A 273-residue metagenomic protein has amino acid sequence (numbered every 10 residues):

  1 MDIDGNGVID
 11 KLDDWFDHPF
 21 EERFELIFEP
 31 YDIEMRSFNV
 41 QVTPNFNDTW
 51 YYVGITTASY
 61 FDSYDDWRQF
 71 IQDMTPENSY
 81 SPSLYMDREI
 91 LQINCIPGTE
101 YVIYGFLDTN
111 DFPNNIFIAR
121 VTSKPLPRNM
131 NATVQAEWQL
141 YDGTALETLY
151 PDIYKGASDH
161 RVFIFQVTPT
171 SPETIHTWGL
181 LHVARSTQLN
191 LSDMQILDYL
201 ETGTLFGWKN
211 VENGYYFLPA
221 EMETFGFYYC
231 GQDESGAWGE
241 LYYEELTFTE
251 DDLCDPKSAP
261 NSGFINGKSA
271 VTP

Functional and structural regions predicted by a protein language model:
M1-P19: Extracellular calcium-associated, cysteine-rich motifs in secreted modular proteins
W15-R23, L126-Y141: Proline/serine/threonine-rich low-complexity linkers at boundaries of modular beta-sandwich domains
E29-N39, Y85-E89, K124, T144-E147 (+4 more regions): Ser/Thr- and Asn-enriched, surface-exposed coil loops between beta-strands
N39, T43-I71, G156-L197: Solvent-exposed loop/turn segments flanking beta-strands in beta-repeat/beta-sandwich domains
Y80-M86, I90-E100, P127, T204-T224: Surface-exposed, short loops/turns at beta-strand junctions within beta-sandwich domains
I93-N115, L218-G239: Beta-strand-rich modules
D108-V134, Q232-F264: Extracellular fibronectin type III
T133-H160, P256-P273: Compositionally biased low-complexity segments at domain edges in trafficked proteins and select soluble regulators
